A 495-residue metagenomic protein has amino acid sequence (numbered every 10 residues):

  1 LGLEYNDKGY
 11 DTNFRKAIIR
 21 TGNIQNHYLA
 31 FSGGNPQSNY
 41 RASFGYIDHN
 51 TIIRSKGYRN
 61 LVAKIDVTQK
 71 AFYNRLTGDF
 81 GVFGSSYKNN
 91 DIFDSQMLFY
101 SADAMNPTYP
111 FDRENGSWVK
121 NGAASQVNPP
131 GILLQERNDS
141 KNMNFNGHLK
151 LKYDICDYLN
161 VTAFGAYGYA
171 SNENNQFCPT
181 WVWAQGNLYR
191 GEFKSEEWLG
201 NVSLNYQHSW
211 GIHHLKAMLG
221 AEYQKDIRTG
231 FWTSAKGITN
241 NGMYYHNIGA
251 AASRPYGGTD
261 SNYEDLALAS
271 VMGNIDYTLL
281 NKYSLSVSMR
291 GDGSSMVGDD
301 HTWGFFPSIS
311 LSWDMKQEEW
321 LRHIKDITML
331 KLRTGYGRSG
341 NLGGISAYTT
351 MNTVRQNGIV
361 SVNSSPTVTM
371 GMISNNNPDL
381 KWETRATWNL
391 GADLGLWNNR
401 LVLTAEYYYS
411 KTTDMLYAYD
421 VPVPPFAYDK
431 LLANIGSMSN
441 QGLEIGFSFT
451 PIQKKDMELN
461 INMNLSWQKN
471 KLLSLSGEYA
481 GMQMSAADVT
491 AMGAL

Functional and structural regions predicted by a protein language model:
L1-Y10, T51-Y58, V62-N144, T162-A269 (+5 more regions): Surface-exposed loop/interface segments of Gram-negative outer-membrane beta-barrel transport/assembly proteins
T12-G22: Periplasmic N-terminal accessory/gating domains of Gram-negative outer-membrane beta-barrel systems
I18, N26-D48, I52, V62-K70 (+3 more regions): Predominantly transmembrane beta-strands of Gram-negative outer membrane beta-barrel pores used for transport
N23, L29-N35, I65-Q69, G147-Y153 (+7 more regions): Residues on the lipid-exposed face of transmembrane beta-strands in outer-membrane beta-barrel proteins
G33-Q37, Y46, Q69-Y73, H208-I212 (+2 more regions): A generic beta-sheet turn/junction motif
S38, K150-Y169, P179, L268-S295 (+3 more regions): Glycine/serine-rich loop-strand microenvironments at binding/catalytic pocket rims
F44-D48, L285-S294, T334-Y336, P451: Transmembrane beta-strand segments that form the barrel wall of outer-membrane beta-barrel proteins
D299-W303: Short glycine/threonine-rich loop-to-helix capping motif typified by GTGT followed within a few residues by an Asp-Pro
